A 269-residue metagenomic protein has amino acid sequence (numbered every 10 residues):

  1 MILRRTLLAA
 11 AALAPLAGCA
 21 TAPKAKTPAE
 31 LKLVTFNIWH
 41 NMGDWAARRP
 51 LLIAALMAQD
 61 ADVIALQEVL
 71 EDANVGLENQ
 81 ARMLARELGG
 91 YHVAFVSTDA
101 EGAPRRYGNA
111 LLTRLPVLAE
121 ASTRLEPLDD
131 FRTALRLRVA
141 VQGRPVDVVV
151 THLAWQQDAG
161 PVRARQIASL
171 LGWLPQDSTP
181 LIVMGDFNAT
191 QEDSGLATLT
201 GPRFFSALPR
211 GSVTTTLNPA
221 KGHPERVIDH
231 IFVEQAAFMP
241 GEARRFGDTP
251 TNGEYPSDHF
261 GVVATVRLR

Functional and structural regions predicted by a protein language model:
M1-A14: N-terminal secretory signal peptides and thylakoid transit peptides that target proteins across membranes
L7, T123, L174-L181, A189-R269: Metal-dependent phosphoester-hydrolase catalytic domains
L16-E87, A100-R105, A168, R267-R269: N-terminal, active-site-proximal structural segment of metallo-dependent hydrolase catalytic domains
E30-M42, A121, P145-A154, H259: Active-site-proximal beta-strand elements of phosphoester/diester hydrolases
W39, L70, D99, A154 (+2 more regions): Catalytic metal-binding/acid-base residues of hydrolase active sites
W45, E68-D147, L153, P240-F246: Structured beta-strand-rich core segments of catalytic domains in phosphoester-bond hydrolases
A65-Q67, A94-V96, I182-G185, A207-P209: Active-site neighborhood of phospho(di)ester-bond hydrolases with catalytic His/Asp-centered motifs
R136-T151, G160-F187, Q191-L199: His/acidic metal-ligating clusters that form di-metal
